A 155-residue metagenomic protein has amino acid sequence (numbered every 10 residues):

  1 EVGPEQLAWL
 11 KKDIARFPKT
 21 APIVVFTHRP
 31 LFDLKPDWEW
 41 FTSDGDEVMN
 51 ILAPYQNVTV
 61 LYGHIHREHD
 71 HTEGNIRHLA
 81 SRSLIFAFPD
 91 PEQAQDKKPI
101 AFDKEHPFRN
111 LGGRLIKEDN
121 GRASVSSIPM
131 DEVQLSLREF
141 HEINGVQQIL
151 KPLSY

Functional and structural regions predicted by a protein language model:
E1-R77: His/acidic metal-ligating clusters that form di-metal
I51, T72-Y155: Binuclear metal-dependent phosphoesterase catalytic core
